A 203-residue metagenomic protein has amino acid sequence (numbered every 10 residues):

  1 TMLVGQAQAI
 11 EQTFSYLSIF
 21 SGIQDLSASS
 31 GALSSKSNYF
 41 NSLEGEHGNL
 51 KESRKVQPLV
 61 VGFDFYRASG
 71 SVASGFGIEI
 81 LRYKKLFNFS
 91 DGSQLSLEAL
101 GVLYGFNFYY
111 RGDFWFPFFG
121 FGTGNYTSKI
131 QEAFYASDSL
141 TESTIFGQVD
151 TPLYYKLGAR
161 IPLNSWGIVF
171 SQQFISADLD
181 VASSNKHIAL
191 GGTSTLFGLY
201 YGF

Functional and structural regions predicted by a protein language model:
M2-Q8: C-terminal segment of classical bacterial N-terminal signal peptides
Q8-F76, K85: Short glycine/proline- and aromatic-enriched beta-strand/turn motifs that initiate or cap beta-hairpins
Y16-S18, L163, L190-F203: Outer-membrane beta-barrel "beta-signal"
L17-D25, F76-R82, F119-N125, F170-F174: Transmembrane beta-barrel strands of outer-membrane/channel proteins
S27-S53, L81-G101, T127-V149, D178-L190: Flexible, solvent-exposed loop segments that connect beta-strands
L59-R67, V102-G112, F121-T123, Y155-L163 (+2 more regions): Residues on the lipid-exposed face of transmembrane beta-strands in outer-membrane beta-barrel proteins
G70-F76, F114-P117, L163-F170: Repeated loop/turn-to-beta-strand initiation elements of outer-membrane beta-barrel proteins
D150-Y154: Trp-centered recognition loops
